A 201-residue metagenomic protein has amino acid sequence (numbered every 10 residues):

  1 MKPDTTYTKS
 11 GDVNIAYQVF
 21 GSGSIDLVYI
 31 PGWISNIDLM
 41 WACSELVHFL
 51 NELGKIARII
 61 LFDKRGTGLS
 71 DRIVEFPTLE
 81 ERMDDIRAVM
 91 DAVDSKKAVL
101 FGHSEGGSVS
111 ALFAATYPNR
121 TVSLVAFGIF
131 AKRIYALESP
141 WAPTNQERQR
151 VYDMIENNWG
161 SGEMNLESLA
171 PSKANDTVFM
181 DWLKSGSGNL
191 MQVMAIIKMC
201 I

Functional and structural regions predicted by a protein language model:
M1-I201: Ligand-binding pocket scaffold of soluble enzyme catalytic domains
